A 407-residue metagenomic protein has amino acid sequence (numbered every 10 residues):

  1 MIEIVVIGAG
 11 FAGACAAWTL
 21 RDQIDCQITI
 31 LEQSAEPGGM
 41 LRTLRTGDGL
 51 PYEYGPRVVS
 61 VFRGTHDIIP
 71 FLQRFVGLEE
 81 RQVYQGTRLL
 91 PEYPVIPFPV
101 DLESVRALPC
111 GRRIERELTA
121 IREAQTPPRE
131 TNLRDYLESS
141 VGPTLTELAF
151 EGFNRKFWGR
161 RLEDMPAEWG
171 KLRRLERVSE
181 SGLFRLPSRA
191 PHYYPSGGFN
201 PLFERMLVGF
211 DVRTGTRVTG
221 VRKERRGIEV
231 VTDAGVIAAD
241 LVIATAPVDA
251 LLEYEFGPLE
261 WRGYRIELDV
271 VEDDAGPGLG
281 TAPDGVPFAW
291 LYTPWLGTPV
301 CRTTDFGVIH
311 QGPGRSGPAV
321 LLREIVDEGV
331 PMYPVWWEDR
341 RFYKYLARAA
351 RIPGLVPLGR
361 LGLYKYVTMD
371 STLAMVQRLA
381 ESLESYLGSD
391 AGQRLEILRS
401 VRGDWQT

Functional and structural regions predicted by a protein language model:
I2-I30: N-terminal Rossmann-like FAD-binding beta1-loop-alpha1 element of flavoenzymes
A12, E36, D249: Conserved Rossmann-like nucleotide-cofactor binding loop
R21-T46: Glycine-rich FAD pyrophosphate-binding loop
Q23, T219-W337, F342-R348: Mid-domain catalytic core of redox enzymes that form a hydrophobic substrate pocket/lid adjacent to a catalytic redox
T43-R45, P99-V100, R302-T407: Conserved flavin/dinucleotide-binding core of flavoenzymes
D48-Q125: Dinucleotide-binding Rossmann-like beta1-alpha1 core, especially the glycine-rich loop that anchors the ADP
Q82-Y84, T214-T216, R222, T232 (+1 more regions): Short loop/edge segments at beta-strand edges and connector loops that shape dinucleotide/nucleotide cofactor-binding
P94, C110-G227: Active-site/ligand-binding neighborhood in enzyme catalytic cores
